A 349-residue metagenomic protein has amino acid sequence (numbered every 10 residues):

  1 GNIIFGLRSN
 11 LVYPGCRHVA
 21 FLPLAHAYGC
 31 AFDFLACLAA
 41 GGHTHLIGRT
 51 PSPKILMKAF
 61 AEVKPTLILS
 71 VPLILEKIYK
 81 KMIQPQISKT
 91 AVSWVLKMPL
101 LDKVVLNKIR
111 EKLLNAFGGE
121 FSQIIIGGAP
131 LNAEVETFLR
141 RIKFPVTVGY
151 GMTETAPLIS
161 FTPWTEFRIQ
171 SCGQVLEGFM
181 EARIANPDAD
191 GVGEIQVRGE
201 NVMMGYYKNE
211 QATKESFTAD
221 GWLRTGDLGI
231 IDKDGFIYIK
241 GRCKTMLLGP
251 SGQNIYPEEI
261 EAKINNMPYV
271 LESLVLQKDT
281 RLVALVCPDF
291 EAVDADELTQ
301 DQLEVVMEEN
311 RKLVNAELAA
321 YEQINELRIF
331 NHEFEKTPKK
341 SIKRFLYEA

Functional and structural regions predicted by a protein language model:
G1-R17, L24-K108, K112, P145: Conserved AMP-binding/adenylation subdomain of ANL enzymes
R17-A20, Q196, L285: Short, well-ordered beta-strand segments
V19-A20, T44-I47, Q123-I126, L248-G249: Short catalytic-loop micro-motif centered on adjacent basic/acidic residues
T44, V146, A182, S273 (+1 more regions): Generic structural signal for residues in well-ordered beta-strands
I68, V105-I237, C243-M246, E261-K263: Conserved AMP-binding/adenylate-forming
G199, M204-G205, L228-A320: AMP-binding/adenylate-forming catalytic core of the ANL superfamily
E272, T280, K312-A349: Conserved C-terminal "lid"/linker of ANL adenylate-forming enzymes
